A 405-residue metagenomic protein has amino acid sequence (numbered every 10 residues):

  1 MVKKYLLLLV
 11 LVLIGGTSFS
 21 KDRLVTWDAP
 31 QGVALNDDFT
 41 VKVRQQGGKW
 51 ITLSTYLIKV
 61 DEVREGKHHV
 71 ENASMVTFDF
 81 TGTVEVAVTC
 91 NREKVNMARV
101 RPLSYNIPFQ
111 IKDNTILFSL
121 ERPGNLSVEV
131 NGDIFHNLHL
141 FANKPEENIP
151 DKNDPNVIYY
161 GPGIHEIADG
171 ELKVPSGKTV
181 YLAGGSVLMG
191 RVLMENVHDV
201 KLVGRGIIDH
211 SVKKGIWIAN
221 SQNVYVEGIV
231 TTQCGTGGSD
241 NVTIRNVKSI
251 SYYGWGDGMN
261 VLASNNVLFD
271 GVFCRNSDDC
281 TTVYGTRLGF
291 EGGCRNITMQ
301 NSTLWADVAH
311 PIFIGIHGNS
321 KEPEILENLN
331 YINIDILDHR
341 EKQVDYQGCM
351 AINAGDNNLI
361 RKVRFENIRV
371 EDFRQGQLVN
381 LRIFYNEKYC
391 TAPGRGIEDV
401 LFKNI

Functional and structural regions predicted by a protein language model:
M1-V2: N-terminal secretory signal peptides that target proteins for export/translocation
Y5-I14, G177: Sec-dependent N-terminal signal peptides
F19-S176, M189-D199, I207, S211: Extracellular "leader-to-stem" segments immediately downstream of a signal peptide or signal-anchor in secreted/lumenal
G82-V84, R122-G124, Q222, N265 (+1 more regions): Short tyrosine-centred short linear motifs in exposed loops/low-complexity segments
I116-L120, H165-T179, V187-V203, D209-V224 (+5 more regions): Extracellular beta-strand-rich solenoid/capping regions of secreted or surface-exposed proteins that bind or remodel
G177-T179, G184, H198-I208, Q222-Q233 (+6 more regions): Right-handed parallel beta-helix
L188, D209-W217, V230-Q233, Y253-N260 (+4 more regions): Extracellular beta-strand/beta-solenoid scaffold signature
